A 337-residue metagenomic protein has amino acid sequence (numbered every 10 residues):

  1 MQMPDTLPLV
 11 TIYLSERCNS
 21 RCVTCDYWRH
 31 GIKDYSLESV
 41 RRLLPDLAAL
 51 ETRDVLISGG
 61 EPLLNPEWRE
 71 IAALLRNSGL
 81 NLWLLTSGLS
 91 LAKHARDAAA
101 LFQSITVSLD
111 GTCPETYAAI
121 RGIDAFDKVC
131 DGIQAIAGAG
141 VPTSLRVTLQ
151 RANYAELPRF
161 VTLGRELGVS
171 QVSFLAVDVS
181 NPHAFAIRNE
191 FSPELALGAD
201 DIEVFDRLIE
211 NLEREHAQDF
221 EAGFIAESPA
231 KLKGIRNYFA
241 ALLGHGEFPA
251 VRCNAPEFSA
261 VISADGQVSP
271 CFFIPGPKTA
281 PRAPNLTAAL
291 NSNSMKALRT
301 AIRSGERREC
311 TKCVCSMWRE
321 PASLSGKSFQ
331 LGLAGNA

Functional and structural regions predicted by a protein language model:
M1-D97, S104, E115, L197 (+1 more regions): Conserved alpha-helical substructure of the radical SAM core
M1-T6, E247-N254, D265-A337: Flexible mid-to-C-terminal extensions adjoining Fe-S/redox cofactors in radical SAM and related proteins
L9, Y13, R159, N285: Amphipathic alpha-helical recognition patches that constitute DNA-binding helices
R17, R21, C25-W28, P256 (+2 more regions): Cys/His-rich metal-chelating microdomains
R21, E51-T52, L101, V141 (+2 more regions): Short loop/turn motifs at secondary-structure junctions
C25, R29-I32, A260, K278 (+1 more regions): Cys/His-rich zinc-coordinating "finger/knuckle" motifs
R29, G59, L109, A176 (+1 more regions): Residues that line or immediately flank small-molecule/substrate-binding pockets and catalytic motifs
Y35, S78, L101-S104, S108-D110 (+2 more regions): Radical SAM enzyme [4Fe-4S]-AdoMet core and its adjacent flexible, acidic and glycine-rich loops/tails across
